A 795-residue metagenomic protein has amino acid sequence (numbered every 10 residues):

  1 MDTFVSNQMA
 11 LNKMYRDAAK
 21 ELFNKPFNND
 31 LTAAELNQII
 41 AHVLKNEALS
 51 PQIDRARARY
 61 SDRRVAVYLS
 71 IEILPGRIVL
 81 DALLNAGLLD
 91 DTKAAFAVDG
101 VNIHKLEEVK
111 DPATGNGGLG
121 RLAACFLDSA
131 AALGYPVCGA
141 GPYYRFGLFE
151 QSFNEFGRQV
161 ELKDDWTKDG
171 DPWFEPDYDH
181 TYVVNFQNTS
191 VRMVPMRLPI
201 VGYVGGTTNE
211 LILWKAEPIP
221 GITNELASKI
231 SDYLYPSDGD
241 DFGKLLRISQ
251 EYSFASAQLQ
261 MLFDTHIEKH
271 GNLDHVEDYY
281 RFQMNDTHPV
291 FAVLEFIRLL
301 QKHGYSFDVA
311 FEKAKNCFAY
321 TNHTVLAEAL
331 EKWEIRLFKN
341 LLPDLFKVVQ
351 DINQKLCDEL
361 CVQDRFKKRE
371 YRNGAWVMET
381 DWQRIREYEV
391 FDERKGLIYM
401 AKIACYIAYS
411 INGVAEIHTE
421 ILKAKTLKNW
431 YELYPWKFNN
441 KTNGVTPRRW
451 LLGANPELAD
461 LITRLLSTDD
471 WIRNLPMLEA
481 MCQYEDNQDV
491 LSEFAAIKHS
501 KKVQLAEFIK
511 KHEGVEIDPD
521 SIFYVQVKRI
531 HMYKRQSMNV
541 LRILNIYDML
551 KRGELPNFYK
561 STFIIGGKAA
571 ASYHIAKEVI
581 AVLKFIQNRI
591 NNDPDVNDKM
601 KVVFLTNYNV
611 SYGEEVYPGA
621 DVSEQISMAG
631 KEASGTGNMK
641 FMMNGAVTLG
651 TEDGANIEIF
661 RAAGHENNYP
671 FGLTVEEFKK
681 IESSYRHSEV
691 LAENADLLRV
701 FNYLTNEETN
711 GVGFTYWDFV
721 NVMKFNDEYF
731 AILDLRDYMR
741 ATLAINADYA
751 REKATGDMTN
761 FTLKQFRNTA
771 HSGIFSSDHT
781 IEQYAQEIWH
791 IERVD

Functional and structural regions predicted by a protein language model:
M1-D795: A conserved ligand/cofactor-binding region detector
